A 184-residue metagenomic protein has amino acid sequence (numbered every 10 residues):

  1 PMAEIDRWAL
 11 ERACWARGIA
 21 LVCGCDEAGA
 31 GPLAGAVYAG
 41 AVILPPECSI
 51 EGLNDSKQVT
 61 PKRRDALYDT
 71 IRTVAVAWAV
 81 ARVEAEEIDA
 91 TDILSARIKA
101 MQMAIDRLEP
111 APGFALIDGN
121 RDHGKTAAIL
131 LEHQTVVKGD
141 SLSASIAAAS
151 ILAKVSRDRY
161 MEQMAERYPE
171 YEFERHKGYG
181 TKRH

Functional and structural regions predicted by a protein language model:
P1-R183: RNase H-like, Mg2+-dependent phosphodiesterase core, and more generally RNA phosphate-backbone-engaging helix-loop
